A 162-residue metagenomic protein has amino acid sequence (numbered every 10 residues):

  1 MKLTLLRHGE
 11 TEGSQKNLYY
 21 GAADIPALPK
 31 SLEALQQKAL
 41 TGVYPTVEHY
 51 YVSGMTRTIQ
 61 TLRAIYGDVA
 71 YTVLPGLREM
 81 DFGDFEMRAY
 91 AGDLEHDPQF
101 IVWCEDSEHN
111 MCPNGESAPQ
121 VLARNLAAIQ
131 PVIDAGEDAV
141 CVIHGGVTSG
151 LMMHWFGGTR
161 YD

Functional and structural regions predicted by a protein language model:
M1-K2, M80-G92, A135, M153-D162: Acidic, low-complexity terminal tails and accessory targeting/binding regions of phosphate-metabolizing enzymes
L3-V69, E116: Active-site-proximal alpha-helix that buttresses catalytic centers in soluble enzyme cores
E10-E12, T56-R57, R78-E79, G145-T148: Short, solvent-exposed loop/turn segments at secondary-structure junctions
Q36-L40, L122, L126-I133: Generic structural signal for well-ordered alpha-helical scaffold segments
V52-S53, A123, V142-I143: Short beta-strand scaffold positions
I59, G67, L126-D162: Active-site-adjacent alpha-helix immediately C-terminal to a catalytic or transition-state-stabilizing loop
I65-R124: Phosphate-handling substructures
